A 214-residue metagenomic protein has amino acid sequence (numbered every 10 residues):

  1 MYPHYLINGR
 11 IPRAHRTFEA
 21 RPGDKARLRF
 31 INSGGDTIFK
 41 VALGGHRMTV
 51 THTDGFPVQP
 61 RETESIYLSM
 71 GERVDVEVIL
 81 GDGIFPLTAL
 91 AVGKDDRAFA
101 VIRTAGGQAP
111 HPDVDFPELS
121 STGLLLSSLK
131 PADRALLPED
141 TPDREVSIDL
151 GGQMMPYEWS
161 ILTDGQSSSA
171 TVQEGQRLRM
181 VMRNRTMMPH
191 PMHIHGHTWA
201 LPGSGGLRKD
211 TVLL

Functional and structural regions predicted by a protein language model:
M1-K25, I31-G34, G151-Q153, Y157: Acidic-aromatic/histidine active-site loop/patch
R16, E64, S168, R208-D210: Short, conserved secondary-structure segments in the cores of folded domains
R21, S69, Q173, L213-L214: Residue-level recognition of short, solvent-exposed, well-ordered loop/turn junctions that link secondary-structure
N32-D36, R185-M188: Short proline/glycine-enriched turn/loop motifs at strand-loop junctions of beta-rich domains
S33-T49, H193-W199: Short acidic, flexible loop segments centered on an aromatic residue
R47-V58, W199-G206: Short aromatic-acidic-glycine turn motif
F56-P189: Extended terminal and domain-junction accessory segments
P189, T198-L214: C-terminal soluble interaction/assembly domains
